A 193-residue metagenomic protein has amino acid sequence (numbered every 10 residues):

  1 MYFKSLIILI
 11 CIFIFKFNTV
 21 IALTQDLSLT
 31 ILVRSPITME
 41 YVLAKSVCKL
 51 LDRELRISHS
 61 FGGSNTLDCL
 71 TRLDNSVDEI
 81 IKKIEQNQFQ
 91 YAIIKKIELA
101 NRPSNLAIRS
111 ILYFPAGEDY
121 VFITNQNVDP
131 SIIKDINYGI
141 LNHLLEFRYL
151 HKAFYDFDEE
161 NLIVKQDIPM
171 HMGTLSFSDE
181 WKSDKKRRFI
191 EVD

Functional and structural regions predicted by a protein language model:
L6-K16: Bacterial N-terminal signal peptides
V20-T24: Boundary at the C-terminal end of the N-terminal hydrophobic targeting segment
S28-S46: Extracytoplasmic "Venus flytrap"
T30-V33, P115-I132: A bilobed periplasmic-binding-protein/Venus flytrap-type ligand-binding module shared by bacterial periplasmic
S35, S58-Q86: Short helix-initiation/N-cap motifs at beta->coil->alpha
N75-V77, N87-L99: Beta->alpha turn/N-cap motifs
Q86, A100-G117: Ligand-binding "clamshell"
L141-D193: An extracytoplasmic/periplasmic, membrane-proximal ligand-sensing/linker region
